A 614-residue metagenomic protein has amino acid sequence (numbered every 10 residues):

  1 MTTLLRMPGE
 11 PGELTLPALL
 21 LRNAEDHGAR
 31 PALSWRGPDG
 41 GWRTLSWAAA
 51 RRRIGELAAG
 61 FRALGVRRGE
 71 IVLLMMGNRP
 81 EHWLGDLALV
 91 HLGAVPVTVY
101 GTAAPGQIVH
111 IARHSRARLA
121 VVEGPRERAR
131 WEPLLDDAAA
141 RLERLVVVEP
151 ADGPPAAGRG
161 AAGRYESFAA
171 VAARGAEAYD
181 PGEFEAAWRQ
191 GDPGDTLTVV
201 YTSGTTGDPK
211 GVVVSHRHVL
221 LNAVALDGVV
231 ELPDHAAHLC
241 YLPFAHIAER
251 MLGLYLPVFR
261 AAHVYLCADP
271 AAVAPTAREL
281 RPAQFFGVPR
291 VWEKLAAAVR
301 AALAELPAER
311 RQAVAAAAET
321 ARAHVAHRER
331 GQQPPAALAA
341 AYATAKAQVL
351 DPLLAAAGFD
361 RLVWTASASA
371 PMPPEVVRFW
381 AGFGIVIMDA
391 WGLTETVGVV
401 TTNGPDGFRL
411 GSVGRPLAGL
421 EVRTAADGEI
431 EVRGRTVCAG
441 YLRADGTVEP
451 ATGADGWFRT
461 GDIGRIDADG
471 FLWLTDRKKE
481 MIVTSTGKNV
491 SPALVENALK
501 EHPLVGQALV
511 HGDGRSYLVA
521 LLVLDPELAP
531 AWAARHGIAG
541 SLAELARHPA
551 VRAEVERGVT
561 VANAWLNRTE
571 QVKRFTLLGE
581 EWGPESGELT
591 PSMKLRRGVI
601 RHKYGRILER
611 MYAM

Functional and structural regions predicted by a protein language model:
G12, A29, L33-R79, W83-L87 (+3 more regions): Conserved AMP-binding/adenylate-forming core of the ANL superfamily
G28-P31, V147, G175-Y201, D208 (+1 more regions): Conserved pre-ATP/AMP-binding loop-to-beta segment of ANL
D39, A129-D192, V299-D351: ANL superfamily adenylate-forming
R43-A48, L197-A223: Conserved AMP-binding A3 loop
A59, L64, H91-R174, E554 (+1 more regions): Structural core segment of the AMP-binding/adenylate-forming
A103-L135, N222-L239, P270-Q284, A356 (+1 more regions): Conserved ATP-dependent adenylate/AMP-binding module captured primarily in the ANL superfamily
L220-A237, F244-A343, A347, R361: Conserved AMP-binding/adenylation subdomain of ANL enzymes
P416-A425, E429-T484, E501: Conserved ATP-binding/catalytic segment of the ANL
